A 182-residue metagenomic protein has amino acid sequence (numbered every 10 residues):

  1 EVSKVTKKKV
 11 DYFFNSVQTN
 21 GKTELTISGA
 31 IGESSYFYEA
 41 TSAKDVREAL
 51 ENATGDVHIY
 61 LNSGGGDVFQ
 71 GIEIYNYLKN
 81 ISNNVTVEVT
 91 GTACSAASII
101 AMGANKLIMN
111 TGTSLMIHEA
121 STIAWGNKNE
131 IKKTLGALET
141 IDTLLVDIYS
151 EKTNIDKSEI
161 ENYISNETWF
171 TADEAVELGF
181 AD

Functional and structural regions predicted by a protein language model:
E1-A96, A104-D182: N-terminal organellar transit peptides
